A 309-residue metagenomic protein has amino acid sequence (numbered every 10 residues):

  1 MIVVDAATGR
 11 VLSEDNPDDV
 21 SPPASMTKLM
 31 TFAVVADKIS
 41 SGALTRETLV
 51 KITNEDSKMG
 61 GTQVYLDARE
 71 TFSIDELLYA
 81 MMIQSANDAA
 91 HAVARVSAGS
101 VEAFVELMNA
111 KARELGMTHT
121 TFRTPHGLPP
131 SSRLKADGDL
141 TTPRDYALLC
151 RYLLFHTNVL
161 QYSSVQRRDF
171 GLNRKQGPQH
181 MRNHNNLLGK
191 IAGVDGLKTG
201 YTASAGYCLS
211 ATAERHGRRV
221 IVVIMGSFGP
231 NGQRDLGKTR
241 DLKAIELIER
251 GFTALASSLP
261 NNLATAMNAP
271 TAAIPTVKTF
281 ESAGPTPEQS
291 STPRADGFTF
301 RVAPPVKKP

Functional and structural regions predicted by a protein language model:
M1-R144, L154: Active-site-adjacent loops and short helices of periplasmic peptidoglycan-processing enzymes
T121, L134-P309: Domain-terminus/edge residues, biased toward the C-terminal soluble/receptor-binding domains of extracytoplasmic
